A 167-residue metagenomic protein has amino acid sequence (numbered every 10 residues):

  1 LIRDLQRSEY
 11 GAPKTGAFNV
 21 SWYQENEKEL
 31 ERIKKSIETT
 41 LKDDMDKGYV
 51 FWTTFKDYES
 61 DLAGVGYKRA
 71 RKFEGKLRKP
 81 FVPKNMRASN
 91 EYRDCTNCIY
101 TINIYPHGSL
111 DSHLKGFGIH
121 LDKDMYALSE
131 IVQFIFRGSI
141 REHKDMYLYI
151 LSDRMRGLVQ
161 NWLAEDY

Functional and structural regions predicted by a protein language model:
L1-P80: Positively charged, amphipathic N-terminal segments that serve as targeting/anchoring signals
R69-L158, L163-D166: Conserved RecA-like P-loop NTPase helicase motor core
